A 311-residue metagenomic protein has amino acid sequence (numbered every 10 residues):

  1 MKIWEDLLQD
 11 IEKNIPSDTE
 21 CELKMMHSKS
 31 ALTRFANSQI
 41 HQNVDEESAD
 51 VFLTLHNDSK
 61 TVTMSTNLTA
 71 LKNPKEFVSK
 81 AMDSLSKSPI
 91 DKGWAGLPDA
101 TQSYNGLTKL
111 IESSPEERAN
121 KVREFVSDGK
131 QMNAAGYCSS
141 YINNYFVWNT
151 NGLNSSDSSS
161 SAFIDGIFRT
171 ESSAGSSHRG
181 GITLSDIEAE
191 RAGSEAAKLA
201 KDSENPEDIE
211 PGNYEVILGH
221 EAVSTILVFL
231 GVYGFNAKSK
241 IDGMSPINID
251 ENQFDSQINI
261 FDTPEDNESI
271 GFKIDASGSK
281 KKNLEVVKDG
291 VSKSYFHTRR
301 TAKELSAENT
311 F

Functional and structural regions predicted by a protein language model:
W4-L8, E12, T19-A31, K72-D157 (+1 more regions): Acidic low-complexity segments
K13-N14, S127, N248-Q253: Short, conserved catalytic or adaptor-binding loops enriched in Gly and charged residues
M26, T54-H56, I167-E171: A generic structural motif
A31-S86: N-terminal alpha-helical targeting/anchoring segments
E47, D91-P98, R169, Y233 (+1 more regions): N-proximal short alpha-helices
T108, C138-F311: Active-site-adjacent "lid" and substrate-binding segments of diverse enzymatic cores
